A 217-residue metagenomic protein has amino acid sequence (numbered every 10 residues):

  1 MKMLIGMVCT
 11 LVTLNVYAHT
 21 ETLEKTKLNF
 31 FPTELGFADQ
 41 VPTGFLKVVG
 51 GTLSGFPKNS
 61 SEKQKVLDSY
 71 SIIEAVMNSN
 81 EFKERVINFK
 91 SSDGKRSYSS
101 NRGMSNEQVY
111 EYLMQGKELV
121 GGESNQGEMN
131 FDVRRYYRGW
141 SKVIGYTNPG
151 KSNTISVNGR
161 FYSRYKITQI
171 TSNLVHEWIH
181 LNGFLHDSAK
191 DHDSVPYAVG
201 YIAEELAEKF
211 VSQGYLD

Functional and structural regions predicted by a protein language model:
M1-M7: Sec-dependent signal peptide recognition, specifically the positively charged N-region followed immediately by
T13-N15: N-terminal signal peptide c-region/cleavage motif recognized by signal peptidases
A18-I170, L181-D217: Predominantly extracellular/secreted Zn2+-dependent metalloproteases
E177: Walker B catalytic acidic pair
